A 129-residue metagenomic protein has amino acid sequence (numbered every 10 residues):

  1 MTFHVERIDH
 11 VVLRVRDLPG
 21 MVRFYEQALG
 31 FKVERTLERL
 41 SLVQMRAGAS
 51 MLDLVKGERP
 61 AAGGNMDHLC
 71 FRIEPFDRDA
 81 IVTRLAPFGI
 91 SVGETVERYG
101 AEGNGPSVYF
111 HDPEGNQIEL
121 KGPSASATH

Functional and structural regions predicted by a protein language model:
M1-P19, H68-L69, I73, S124-H129: N-terminal beta-strand motif that seeds the catalytic metal site of vicinal oxygen chelate
V5-R7, A62-M66, E102: Short glycine-enriched loop/turn motifs at secondary-structure junctions
L18, L69-Q117: Vicinal oxygen chelate
P19-K32: Amphipathic alpha-helical segments
G30-T36, S91-V96: Short secondary-structure junctions
K32-N65, P75, Q117-G122: Conserved short beta-strand elements that form part of the metal-binding/catalytic scaffold of enzyme active sites
